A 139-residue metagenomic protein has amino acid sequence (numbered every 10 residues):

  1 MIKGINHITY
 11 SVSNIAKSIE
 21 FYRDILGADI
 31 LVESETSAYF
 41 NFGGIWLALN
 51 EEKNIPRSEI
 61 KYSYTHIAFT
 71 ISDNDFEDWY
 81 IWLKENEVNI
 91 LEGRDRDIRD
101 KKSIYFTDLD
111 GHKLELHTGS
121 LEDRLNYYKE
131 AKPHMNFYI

Functional and structural regions predicted by a protein language model:
M1-A16, I67, E122-I139: N-terminal beta-strand motif that seeds the catalytic metal site of vicinal oxygen chelate
I5-V12, N41, S58-W82, K102-T107: Vicinal oxygen chelate
I15-A16, E33, F76: Generic non-transmembrane alpha-helix signal with a bias for helix starts/N-cap capping motifs
A16-D29: Amphipathic alpha-helical segments
G27-V32, N89-G93: Short secondary-structure junctions
D29-Y62, T107, K113-G119: Conserved short beta-strand elements that form part of the metal-binding/catalytic scaffold of enzyme active sites
Y80-I81, E85-I139: Vicinal oxygen chelate
